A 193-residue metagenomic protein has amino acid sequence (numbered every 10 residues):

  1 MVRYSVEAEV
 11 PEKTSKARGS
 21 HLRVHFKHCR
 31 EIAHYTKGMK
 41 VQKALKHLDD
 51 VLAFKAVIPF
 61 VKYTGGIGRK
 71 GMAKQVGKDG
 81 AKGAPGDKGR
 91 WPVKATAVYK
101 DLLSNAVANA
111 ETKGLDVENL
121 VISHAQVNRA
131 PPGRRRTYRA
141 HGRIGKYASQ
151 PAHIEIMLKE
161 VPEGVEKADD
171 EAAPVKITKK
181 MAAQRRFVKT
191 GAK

Functional and structural regions predicted by a protein language model:
M1-K193: Ribosome-associated RNA-binding proteins
